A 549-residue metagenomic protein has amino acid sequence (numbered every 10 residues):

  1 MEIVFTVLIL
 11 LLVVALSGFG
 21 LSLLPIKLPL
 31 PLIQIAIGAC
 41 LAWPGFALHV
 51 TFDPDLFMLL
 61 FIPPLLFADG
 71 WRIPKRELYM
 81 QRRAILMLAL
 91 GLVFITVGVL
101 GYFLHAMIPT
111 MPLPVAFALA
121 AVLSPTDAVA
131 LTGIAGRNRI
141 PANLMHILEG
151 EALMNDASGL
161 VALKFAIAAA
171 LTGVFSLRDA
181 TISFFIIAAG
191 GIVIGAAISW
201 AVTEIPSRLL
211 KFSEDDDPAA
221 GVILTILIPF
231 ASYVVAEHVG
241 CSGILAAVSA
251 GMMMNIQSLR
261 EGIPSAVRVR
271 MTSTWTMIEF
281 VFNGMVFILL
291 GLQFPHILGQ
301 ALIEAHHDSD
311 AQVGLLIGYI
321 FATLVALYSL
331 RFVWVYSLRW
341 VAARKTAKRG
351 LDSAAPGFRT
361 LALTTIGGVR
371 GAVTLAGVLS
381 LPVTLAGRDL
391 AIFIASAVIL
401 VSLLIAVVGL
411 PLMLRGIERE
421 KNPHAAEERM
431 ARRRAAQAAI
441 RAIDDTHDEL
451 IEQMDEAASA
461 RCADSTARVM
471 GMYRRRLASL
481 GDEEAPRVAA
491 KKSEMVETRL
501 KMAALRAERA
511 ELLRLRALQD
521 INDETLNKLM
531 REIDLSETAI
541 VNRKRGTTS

Functional and structural regions predicted by a protein language model:
M1-E428, L513-E532, S536-T548: Transmembrane helical cores of multi-pass secondary ion antiporters/exchangers
N422-S549: Cytosolic C-terminal regulatory domains/tails of membrane transporters and channels
